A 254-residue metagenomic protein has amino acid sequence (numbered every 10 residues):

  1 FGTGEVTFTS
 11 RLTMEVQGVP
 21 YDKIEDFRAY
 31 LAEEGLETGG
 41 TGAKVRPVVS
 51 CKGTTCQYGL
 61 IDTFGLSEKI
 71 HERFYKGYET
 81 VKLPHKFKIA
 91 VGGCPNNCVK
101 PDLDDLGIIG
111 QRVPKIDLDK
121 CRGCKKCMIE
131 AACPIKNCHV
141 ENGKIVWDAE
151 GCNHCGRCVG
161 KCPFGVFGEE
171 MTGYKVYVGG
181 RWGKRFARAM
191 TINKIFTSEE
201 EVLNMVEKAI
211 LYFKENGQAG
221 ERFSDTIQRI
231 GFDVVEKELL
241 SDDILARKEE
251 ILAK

Functional and structural regions predicted by a protein language model:
F1, Y30-T38, R73-V81, G165-G168 (+3 more regions): Change "in soluble alpha/beta enzymes" to "in soluble alpha/beta proteins
F1-K126, E150-G151: Small-residue-enriched alpha-helical segments and adjacent helix-cap loops that form tight helix-helix packing
T3-T9, T41-G42, T80-K86, E141 (+2 more regions): Flexible, glycine/charged-enriched surface loops at secondary-structure junctions
F27, C155-C158, M205, A209: Hydrophobic side chains in well-ordered alpha-helices
L106-G110, Y174-W182: Short beta-strand elements
K126-W147, N153, R157-G173: Iron-sulfur cluster-binding cysteine motifs and their immediate structural context in ferredoxin-like electron-transfer
T172, G180-Q218: A hydrophobic, small-residue-rich beta->alpha segment in the mid-to-C-terminal subdomain of diverse proteins
I230-V234: Class II aminoacyl-tRNA synthetase catalytic cores and aaRS-like
